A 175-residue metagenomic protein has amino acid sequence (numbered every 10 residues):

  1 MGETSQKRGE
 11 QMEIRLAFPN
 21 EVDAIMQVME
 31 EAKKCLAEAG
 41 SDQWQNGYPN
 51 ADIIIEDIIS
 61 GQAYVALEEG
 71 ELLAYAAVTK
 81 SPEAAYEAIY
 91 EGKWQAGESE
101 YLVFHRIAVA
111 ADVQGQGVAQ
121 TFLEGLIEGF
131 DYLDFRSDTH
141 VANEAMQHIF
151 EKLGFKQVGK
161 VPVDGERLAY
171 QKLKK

Functional and structural regions predicted by a protein language model:
E13-Q27: A short beta-loop-alpha structural element at the N-terminal edge of CoA-dependent acyl/N-acetyltransferase catalytic
K33-I53: Conserved GNAT-fold acetyl-CoA-binding loop/helix
S60-T79: Conserved beta-hairpin
A77-A108: Conserved acyl-donor/pantetheine-binding loop and adjacent beta-alpha core of acyl/acetyltransferases and related
H105-Q114, H140: A short, internal acetyl-CoA/4′-phosphopantetheine-binding micro-motif in the GNAT/acyltransferase core
V109, G115-E128, H148-K152: Conserved acetyl-CoA-binding loop-helix of GNAT-fold acetyltransferases
G129-V141: Conserved GNAT acetyl-CoA-binding A-motif
D138, E151-Y170: Conserved catalytic-core motifs of GNAT/GCN5-like acyltransferases
